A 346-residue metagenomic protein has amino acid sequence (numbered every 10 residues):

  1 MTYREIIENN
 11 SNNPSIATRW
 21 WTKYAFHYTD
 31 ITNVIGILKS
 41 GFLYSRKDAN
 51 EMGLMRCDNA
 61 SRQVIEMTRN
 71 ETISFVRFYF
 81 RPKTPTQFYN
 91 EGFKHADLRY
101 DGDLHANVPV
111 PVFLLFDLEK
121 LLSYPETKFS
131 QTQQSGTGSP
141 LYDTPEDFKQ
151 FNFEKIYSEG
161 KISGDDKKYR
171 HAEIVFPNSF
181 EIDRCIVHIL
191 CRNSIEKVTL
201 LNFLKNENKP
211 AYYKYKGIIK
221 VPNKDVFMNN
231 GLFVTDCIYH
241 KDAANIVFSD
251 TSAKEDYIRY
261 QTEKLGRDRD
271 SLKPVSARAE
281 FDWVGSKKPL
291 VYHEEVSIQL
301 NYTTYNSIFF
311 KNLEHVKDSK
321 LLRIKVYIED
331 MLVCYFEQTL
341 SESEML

Functional and structural regions predicted by a protein language model:
M1-L346: Active-site-proximal loop/hinge segments that shape catalytic or ion-binding/gating pockets
